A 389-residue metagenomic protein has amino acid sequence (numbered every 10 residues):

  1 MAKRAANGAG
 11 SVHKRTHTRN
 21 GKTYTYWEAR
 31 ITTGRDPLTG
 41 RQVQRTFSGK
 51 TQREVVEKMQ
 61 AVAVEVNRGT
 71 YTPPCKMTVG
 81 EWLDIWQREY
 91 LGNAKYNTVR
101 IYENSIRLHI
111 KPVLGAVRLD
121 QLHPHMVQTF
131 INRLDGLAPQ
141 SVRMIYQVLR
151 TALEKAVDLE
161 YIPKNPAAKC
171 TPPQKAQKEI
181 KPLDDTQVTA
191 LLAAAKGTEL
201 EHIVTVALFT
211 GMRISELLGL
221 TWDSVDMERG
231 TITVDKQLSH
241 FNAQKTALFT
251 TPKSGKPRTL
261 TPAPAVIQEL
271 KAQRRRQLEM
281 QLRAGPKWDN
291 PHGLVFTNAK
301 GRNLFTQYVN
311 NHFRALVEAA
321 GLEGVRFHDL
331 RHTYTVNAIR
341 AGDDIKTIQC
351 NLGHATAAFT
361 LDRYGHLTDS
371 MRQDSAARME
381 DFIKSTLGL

Functional and structural regions predicted by a protein language model:
M1-K3, A193, R229, H240-T259 (+6 more regions): C-terminal secondary-structure termini that scaffold catalytic or DNA-interacting sites
M1-M77, E81-R88, I101-N104, L108 (+8 more regions): Basic/aromatic DNA-contact patch characteristic of tyrosine site-specific recombinases
R4, P139, T189-E201, T210 (+4 more regions): Short, basic (Lys/Arg/His-rich) helix/loop patches that form interaction surfaces in the mid-to-C-terminal regions
R19-Y24, T51, T72-K76, G80 (+6 more regions): N-terminal core-binding DNA-recognition domain of tyrosine site-specific recombinases/integrases
T23, P139-I145, D158, I162-W222 (+6 more regions): Basic, Lys/Arg- and aromatic-enriched nucleic-acid-binding interface segment
A29, V127, L149, L153 (+6 more regions): Short, basic/aromatic-rich helical patch in the C-terminal catalytic core of site-specific tyrosine
K50, Q174, K178, P182 (+2 more regions): Catalytic-site neighborhood detector that most strongly recognizes the C-terminal catalytic loop/helix of tyrosine
A168-K169, R229-V234, R326, N337 (+2 more regions): Short functional hotspots where side chains directly engage DNA or cofactors
